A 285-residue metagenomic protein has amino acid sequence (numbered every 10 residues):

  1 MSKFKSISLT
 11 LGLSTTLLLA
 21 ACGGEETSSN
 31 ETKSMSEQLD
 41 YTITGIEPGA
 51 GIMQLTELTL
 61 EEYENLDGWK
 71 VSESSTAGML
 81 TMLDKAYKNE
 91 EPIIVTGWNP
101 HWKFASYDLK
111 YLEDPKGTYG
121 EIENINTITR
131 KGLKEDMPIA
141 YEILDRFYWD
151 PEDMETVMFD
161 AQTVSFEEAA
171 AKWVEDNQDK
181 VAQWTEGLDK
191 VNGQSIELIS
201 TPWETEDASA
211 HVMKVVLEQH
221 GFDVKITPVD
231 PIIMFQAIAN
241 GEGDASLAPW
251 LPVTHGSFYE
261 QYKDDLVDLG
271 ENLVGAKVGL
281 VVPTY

Functional and structural regions predicted by a protein language model:
L17-A21: C-terminal motif of bacterial Sec signal peptides marking the signal peptidase cleavage site
G23-E26: Bacterial signal peptide processing site
N30-T44, R130, W149-P151, L266-Y285: A conserved helix-loop-strand patch within extracytoplasmic ligand-binding domains of the periplasmic binding
K33-E64, K70-L80, G193-H220, V224 (+1 more regions): Bilobed "Venus flytrap"/periplasmic-binding protein-like clamshell domains and structurally analogous long
T42-I46, A50-L55, P138-Q183: Ligand-binding clefts/hinges and TM-proximal coupling segments of bilobed small-molecule sensing domains
E90, K103-K116, G256-L269: Ligand-binding "clamshell"
E123-M137, I143, K277-Y285: A bilobed periplasmic-binding-protein/Venus flytrap-type ligand-binding module shared by bacterial periplasmic
A208-F222, I226-Y285: Short, glycine-/small- and polar/acidic-enriched structural segments that line small-molecule recognition paths
